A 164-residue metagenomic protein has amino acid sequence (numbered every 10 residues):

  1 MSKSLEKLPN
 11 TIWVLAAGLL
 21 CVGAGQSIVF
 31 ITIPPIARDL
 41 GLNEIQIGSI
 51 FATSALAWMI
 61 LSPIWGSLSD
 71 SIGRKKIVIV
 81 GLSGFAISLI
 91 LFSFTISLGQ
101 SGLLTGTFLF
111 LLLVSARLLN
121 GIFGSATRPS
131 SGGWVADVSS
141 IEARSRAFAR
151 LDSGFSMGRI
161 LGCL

Functional and structural regions predicted by a protein language model:
L8-A55: Helix-loop boundary and gating motifs at the non-cytosolic
L20, G102-A126: Hydrophobic core of transmembrane alpha-helices in multi-pass small-molecule transporters, especially MFS/SLC-type
A52-G66: Central cavity-lining transmembrane alpha-helices of secondary-active solute carriers, predominantly the Major
S83-G106: C-terminal ends and interior cores of transmembrane alpha-helices in multi-pass membrane transporters/permeases
A116-F155: Cytoplasmic helix-loop-helix junction between adjacent transmembrane helices in 12-TM secondary transporters
R159-L164: Glycine/proline-centered helix-kink
